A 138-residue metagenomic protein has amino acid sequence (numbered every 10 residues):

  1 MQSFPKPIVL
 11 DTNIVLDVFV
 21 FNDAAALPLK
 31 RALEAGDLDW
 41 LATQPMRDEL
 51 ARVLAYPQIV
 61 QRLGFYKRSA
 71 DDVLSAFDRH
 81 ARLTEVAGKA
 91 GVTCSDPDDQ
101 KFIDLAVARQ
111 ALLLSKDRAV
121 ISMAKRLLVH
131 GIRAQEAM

Functional and structural regions predicted by a protein language model:
M1-A42: Short, well-structured N-terminal submotif of metal-dependent ribonuclease cores
L10, T84-A87, K116: Short beta-strands and strand-loop turn motifs
I14-V15, M46, A119-V120: Alpha-helix capping/helix-boundary segments
D17-F19, V53, R62, M123-A124: Residues that scaffold the ATP/ADP-binding catalytic core of kinase and kinase-like folds
D17-V18, L63, G88-S95: Short, flexible loop segments at the rims of nucleotide/cofactor-binding pockets, characterized by
A24, L41, R68, T93 (+1 more regions): Residues at secondary-structure transition points
R31-K89: PIN-domain endoribonuclease scaffold, especially VapC-family toxins
T93-D96, Q100-I103, V107-L114, R118-M138: Acidic, PIN/NYN-like endoribonuclease modules and their adjacent C-terminal/linker elements
